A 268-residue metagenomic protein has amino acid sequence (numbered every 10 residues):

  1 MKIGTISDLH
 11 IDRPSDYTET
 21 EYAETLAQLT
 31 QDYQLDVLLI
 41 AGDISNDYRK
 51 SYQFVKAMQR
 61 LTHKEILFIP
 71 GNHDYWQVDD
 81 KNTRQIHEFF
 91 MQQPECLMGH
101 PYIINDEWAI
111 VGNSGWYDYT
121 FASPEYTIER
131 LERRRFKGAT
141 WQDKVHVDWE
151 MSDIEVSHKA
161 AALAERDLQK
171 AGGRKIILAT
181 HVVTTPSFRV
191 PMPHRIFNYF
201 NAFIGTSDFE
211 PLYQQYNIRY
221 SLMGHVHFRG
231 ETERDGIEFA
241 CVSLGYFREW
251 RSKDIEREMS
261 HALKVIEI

Functional and structural regions predicted by a protein language model:
M1-G4, Y102-G112, K175, E233-E238: Beta-strand-turn-beta hairpins that frame and shape the catalytic cleft of phosphate-ester-processing enzymes
M1-L67, D74-K81, T140-E150: N-terminal active-site segment of His-dependent metallophosphoesterases
T5-S7, L38-D43, L67-N72, C96-H100 (+4 more regions): Active-site neighborhood of phospho(di)ester-bond hydrolases with catalytic His/Asp-centered motifs
H10-S15, S45-K50, H73-D80, Y102-I104 (+4 more regions): Active-site environment of divalent metal-dependent phosphoester hydrolases
Y17, V190-N217, H227-I268: Binuclear metal-dependent phosphoesterase catalytic core
Q31, E95-I104: Short acidic low-complexity segments
V78-G99: Glycine/small-residue-rich loop that forms an oxyanion/phosphate-binding "nest" at active or ligand-binding sites
V111-I176, V182-Y199: Active-site-proximal loop/helix segment associated with metal-binding centers of metalloenzymes
